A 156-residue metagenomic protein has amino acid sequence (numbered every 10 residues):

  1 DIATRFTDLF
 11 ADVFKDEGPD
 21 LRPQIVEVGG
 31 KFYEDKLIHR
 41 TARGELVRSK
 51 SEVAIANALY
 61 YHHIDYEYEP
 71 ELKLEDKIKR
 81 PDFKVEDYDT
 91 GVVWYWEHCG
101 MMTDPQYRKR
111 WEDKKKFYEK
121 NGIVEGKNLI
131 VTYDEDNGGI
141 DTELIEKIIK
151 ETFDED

Functional and structural regions predicted by a protein language model:
D1-E67: Solvent-exposed, charged helical/coil patches that constitute nucleic-acid or partner-interaction surfaces
D1-R5, A11, K15-L21, K120-D156: Basic, glycine-rich
V47, Y60, I64-T90: Active-site metal-binding core of divalent-cation-utilizing nuclease and nuclease-like domains
I64, V92-W94, V124-K127: Short glycine-/polar-rich loops that comprise or flank the Walker A/P-loop and associated switch/sensor motifs
L72-I78, D104-P105, E135-I140: Acidic-and-aromatic substrate-binding clefts and catalytic sites of carbohydrate-active enzymes
R80-K114: Short beta-strand-loop-alpha-helix junction that forms the active-site gateway of nucleic-acid-processing nucleases
